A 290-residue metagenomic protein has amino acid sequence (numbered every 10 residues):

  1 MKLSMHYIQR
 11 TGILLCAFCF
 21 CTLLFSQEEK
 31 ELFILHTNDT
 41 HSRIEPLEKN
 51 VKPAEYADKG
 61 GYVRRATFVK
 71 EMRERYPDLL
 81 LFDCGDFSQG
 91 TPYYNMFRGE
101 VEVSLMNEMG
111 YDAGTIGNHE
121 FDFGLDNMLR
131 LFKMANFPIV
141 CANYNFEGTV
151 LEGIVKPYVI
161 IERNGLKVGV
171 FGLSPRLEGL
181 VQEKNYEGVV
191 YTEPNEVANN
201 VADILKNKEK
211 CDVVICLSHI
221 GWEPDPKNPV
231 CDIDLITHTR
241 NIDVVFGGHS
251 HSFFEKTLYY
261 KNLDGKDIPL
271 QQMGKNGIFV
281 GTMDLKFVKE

Functional and structural regions predicted by a protein language model:
M1-E28: Bacterial Sec-dependent N-terminal signal peptides
S26-E290: Acidic, metal/ion-coordinating pockets
